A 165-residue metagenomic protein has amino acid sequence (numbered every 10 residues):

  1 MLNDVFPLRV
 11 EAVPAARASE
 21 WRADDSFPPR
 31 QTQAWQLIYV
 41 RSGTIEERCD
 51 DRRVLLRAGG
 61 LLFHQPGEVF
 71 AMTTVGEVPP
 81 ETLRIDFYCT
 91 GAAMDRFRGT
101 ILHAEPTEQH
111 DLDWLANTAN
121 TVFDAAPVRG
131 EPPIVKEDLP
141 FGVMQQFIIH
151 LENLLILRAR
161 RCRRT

Functional and structural regions predicted by a protein language model:
M1-L61, E68-A71, V75, A92 (+3 more regions): Generic protein-terminus/edge-of-domain signal
R17, R84-D86, H103: Structural signal for conserved beta-strand scaffold positions within catalytic alpha/beta enzyme cores
S26, R30, I101-E105, F141-M144: Alpha-helix initiation/capping motif
F63-H64, E77-M94: A short hydrophobic beta-strand segment most commonly corresponding to one strand of the jelly-roll/cupin
H64-Q65, A104: A conserved hydrophobic position in a structured secondary element of the catalytic/binding core that shapes
F70, L83, R98: N-terminal helical cap/lid subdomain that shapes the substrate entry/recognition surface in HAD-like hydrolases
I85, P106-T165: An amphipathic alpha-helical interaction segment
C89-H110: Double-stranded beta-helix
